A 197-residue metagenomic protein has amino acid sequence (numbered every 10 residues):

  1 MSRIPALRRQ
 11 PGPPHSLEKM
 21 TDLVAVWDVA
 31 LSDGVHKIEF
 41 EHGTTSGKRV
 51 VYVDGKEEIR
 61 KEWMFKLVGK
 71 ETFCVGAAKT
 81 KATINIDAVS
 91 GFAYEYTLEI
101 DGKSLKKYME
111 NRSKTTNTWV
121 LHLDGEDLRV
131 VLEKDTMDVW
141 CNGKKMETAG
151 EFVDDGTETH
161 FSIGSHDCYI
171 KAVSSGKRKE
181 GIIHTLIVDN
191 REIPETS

Functional and structural regions predicted by a protein language model:
S2-S197: Cysteine-centric segments in proteins
